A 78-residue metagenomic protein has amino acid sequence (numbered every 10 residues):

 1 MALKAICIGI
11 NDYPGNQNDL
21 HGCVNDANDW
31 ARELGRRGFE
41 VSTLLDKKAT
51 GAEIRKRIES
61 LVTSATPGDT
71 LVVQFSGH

Functional and structural regions predicted by a protein language model:
M1-H78: Boundary/activation segment at the start of structured domains
